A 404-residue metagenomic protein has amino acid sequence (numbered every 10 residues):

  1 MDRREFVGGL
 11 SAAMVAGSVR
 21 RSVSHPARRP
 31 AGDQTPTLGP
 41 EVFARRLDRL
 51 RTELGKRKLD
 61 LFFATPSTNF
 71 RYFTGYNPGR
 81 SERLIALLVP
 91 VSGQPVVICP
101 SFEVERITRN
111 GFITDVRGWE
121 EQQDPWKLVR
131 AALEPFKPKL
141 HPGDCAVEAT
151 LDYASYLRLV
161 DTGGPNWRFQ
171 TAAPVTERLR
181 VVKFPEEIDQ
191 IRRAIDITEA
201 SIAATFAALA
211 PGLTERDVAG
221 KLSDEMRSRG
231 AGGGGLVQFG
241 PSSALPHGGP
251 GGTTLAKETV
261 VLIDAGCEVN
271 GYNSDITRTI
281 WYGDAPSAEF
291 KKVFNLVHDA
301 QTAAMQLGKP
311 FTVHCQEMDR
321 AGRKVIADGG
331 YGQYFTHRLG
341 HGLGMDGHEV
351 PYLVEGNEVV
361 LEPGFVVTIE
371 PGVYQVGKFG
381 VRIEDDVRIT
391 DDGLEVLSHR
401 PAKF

Functional and structural regions predicted by a protein language model:
D2-F404: Active-site neighborhoods and metal-handling regions in enzymes and metal-associated proteins
